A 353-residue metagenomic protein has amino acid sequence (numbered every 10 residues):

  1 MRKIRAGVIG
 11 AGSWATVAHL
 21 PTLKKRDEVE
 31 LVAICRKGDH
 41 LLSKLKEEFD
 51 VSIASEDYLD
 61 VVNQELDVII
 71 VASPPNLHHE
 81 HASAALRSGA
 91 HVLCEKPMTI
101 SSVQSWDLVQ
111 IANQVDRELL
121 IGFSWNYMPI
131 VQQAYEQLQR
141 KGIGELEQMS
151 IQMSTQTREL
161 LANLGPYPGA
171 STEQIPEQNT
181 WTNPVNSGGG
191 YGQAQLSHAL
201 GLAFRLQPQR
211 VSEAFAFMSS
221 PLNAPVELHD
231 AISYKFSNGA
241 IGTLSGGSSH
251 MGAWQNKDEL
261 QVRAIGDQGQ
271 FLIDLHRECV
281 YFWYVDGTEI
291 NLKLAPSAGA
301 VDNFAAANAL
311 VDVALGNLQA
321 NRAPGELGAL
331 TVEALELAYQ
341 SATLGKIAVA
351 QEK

Functional and structural regions predicted by a protein language model:
M1-F49: N-terminal Rossmann-like dinucleotide-binding module
A15, V71, C94, L119-I121 (+1 more regions): Hydrophobic residues in well-ordered beta-strands that form the structural core
H40, K44, F49-V109: Beta-loop-alpha module in the N-terminal Rossmann-like domain of NAD(P)-dependent dehydrogenases, especially those
D60, V68-I70, W106, Q114 (+3 more regions): C-terminal helix-rich "cap/oligomerization" subdomain common to oxidoreductases
D107-W125, E145-E147: Rossmann-fold dehydrogenase core element
S124, P168-I175, W254, E259-A329 (+2 more regions): C-terminal glycine/acidic-rich active-site capping loop/insertion
N126-F215, L222, G345: Predominantly a Rossmann-like dinucleotide-binding segment in NAD(P)-dependent oxidoreductases
A194, H198-E278, A305-L318: Contiguous beta-strand/loop segments that form the cofactor/metal-binding neighborhood of enzyme cores
